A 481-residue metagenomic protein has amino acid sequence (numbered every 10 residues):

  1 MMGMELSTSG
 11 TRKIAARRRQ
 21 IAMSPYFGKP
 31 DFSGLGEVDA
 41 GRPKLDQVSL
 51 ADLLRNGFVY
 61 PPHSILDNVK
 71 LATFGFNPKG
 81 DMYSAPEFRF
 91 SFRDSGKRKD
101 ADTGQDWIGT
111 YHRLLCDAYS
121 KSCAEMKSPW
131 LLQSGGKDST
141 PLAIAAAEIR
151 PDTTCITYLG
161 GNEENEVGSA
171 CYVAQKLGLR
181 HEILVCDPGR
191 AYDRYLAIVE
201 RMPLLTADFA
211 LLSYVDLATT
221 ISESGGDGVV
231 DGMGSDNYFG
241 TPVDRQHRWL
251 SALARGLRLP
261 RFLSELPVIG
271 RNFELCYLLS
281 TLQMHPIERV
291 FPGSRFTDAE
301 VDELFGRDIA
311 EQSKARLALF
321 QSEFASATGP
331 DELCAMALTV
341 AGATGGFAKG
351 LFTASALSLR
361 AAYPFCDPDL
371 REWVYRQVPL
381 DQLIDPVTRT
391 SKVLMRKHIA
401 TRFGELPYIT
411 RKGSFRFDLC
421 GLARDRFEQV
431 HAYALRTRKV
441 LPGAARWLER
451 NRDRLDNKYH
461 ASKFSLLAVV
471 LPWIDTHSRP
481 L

Functional and structural regions predicted by a protein language model:
M1-D193, I198, P203: Cysteine-centered catalytic environments shared across enzyme families
S7, T11-Q20, E37, V229 (+2 more regions): Mid-to-C-terminal catalytic subdomains of enzymes that bind/position adenosyl phosphate moieties or nucleic-acid
W107-L131, T220-S224, A341-K349, L471-R479: Phosphate/ATP-binding catalytic cores across multiple sugar-kinase/actin-like superfamilies, primarily ASKHA
Y119, S213-Y214, P260, T281-L406 (+2 more regions): Conserved glycine-rich, hydrophobic/aromatic-active-site segments that form phosphate/pyrophosphate or metal-binding
L159-I221, S235-G256, R376-I384: ATP-dependent adenylate-handling ligase core
A207-D208, V230-T241, L279-E288: Extended catalytic-interface subdomain
R248-L282: Short, flexible loop segments at boundaries between secondary-structure elements
R436-L481: Acidic, carboxylate-rich catalytic segments that either coordinate divalent cations
